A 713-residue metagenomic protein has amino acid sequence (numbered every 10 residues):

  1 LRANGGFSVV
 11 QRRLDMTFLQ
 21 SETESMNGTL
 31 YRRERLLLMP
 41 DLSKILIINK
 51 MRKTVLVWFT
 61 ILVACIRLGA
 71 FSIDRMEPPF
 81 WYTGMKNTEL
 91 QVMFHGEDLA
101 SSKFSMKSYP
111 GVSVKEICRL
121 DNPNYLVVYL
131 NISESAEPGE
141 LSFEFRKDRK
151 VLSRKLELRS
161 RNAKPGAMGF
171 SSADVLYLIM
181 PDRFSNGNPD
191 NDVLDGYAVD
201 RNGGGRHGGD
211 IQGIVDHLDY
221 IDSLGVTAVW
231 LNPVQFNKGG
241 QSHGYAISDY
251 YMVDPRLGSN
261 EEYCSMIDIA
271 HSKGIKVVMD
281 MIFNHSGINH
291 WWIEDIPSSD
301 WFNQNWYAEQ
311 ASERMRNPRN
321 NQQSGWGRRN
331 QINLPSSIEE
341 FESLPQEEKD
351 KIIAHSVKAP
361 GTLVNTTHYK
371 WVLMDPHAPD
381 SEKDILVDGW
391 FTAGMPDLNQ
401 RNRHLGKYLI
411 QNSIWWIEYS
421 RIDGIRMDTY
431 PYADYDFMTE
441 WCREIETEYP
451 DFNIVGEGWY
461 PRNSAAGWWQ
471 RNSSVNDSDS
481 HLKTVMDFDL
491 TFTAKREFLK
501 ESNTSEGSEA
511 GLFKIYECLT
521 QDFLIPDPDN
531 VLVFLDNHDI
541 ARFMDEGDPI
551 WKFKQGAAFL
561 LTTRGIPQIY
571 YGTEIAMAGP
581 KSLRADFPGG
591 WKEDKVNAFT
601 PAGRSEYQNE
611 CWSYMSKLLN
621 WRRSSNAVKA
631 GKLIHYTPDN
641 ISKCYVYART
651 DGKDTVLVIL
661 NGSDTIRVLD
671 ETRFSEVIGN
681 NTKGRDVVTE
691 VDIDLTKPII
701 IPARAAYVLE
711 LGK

Functional and structural regions predicted by a protein language model:
G5, L152, E157-V175, D219-D222 (+2 more regions): Carbohydrate-interacting/catalytic domains
W58-R67: Bacterial N-terminal signal peptides
F71-S101, L158-N162: Beta-strand/beta-sandwich contexts
M85-R149: Immunoglobulin-like IPT/TIG beta-sandwich domains and homologous Ig-like subdomains
Y177, V229-L231, V277-M279, I425 (+3 more regions): Hydrophobic faces of well-ordered beta-strands that scaffold small-molecule active sites in alpha/beta enzyme cores
F184-T227, P233-I414, Y419, M438-T447 (+4 more regions): Substrate-binding/active-site clefts of carbohydrate-active enzymes
H285, Q411-I414, E418-P526, V531 (+7 more regions): Active-site-proximal helices and loops of the catalytic beta/alpha 8
